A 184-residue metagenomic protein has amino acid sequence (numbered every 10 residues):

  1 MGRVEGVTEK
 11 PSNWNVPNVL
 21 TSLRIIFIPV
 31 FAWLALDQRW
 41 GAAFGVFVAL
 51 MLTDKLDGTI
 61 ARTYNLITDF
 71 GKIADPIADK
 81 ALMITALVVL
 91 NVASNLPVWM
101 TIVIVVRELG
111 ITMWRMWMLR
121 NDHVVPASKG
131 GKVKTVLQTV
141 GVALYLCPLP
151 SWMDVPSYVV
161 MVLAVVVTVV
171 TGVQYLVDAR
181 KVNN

Functional and structural regions predicted by a protein language model:
M1-N184: Alpha-helical transmembrane bundles and membrane-interface segments of multipass inner-membrane proteins
